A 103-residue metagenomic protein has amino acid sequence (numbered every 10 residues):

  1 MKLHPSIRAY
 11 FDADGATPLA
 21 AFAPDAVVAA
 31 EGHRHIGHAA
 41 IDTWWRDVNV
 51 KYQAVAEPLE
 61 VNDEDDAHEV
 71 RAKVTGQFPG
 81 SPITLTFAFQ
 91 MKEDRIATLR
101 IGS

Functional and structural regions predicted by a protein language model:
M1-A9, H38, D42, A97: Terminal "cap-and-tail" regions of soluble proteins that handle hydrophobic small molecules
M1-P24: Short acidic-aromatic low-complexity motifs
P5, G32, A39, P82 (+1 more regions): Solvent-exposed, flexible loop/coil residues
I7, F22, W45, A72-V74: Hydrophobic alpha-helical core bundles mediating ligand binding, dimerization, or RNAP-core interactions
A16, P24-D63: A solvent-exposed, acidic/Ser-Thr-rich amphipathic alpha-helical stretch
V48-S103: A beta-strand edge to alpha-helix "cap/lid" segment located at domain peripheries
